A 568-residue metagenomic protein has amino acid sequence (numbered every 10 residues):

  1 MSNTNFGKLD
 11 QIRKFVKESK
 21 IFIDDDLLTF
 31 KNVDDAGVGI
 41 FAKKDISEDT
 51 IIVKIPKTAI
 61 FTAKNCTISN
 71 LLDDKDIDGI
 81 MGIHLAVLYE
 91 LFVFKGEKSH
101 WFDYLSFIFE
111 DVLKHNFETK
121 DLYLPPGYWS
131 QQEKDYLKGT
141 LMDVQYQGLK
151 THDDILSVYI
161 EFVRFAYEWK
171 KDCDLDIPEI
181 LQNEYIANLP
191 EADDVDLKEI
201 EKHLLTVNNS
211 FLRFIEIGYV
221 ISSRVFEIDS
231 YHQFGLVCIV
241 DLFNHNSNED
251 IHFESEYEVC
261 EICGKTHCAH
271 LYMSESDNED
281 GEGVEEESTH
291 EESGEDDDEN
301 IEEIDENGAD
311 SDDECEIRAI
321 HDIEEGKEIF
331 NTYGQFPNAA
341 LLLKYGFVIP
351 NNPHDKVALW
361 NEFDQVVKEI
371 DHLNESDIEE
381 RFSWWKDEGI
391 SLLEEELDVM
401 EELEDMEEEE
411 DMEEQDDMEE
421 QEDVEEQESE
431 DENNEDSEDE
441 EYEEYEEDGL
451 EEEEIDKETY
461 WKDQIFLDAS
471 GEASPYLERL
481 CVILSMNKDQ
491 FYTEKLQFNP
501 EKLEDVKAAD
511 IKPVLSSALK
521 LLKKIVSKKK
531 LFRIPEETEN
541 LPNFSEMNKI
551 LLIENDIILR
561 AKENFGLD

Functional and structural regions predicted by a protein language model:
S2-D45, I51, P56-F117, L122-Y128 (+16 more regions): Charged low-complexity "KEKE/polyampholyte" interaction tracts
A36-C66, L141, T151-Y185, P190-E191 (+2 more regions): Conserved SET/PR-domain catalytic core that frames the SAM/AdoMet-binding pocket
C66, C173, C238, C260-C263 (+3 more regions): Generic recognition of cysteine residues
Y146-I251, S255-V259, C263: Gly/Pro-rich turn-and-neighbor structural signature
N244-N246, D250-D277, I317, H321-E324: Conserved mid-sequence domains
